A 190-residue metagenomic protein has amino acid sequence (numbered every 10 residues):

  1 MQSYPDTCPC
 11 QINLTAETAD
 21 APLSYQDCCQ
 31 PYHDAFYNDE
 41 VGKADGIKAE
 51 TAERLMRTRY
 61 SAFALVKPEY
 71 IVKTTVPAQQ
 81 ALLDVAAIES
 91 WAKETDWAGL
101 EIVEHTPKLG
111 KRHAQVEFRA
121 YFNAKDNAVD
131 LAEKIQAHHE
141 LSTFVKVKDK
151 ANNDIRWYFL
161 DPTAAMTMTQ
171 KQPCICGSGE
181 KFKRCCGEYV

Functional and structural regions predicted by a protein language model:
M1-T58: Short, low-complexity N-terminal intrinsically disordered segments enriched in polar/charged residues
S3-T18, Y158-A165, Q170-I175: Short, intrinsically disordered, charge-biased short linear motifs at domain edges
E17-D20, R112, V129-L131, D149-R156: Short, solvent-exposed loop/turn segments that connect beta-strands within catalytic domains and beta-strand-rich
D27-C29, K183-C186: Cysteine-centered loop/knuckle micro-motif
A35-S90: Core segments of small alpha/beta cavity-forming domains
A92-A137: Surface-exposed, charged secondary-structure patches
Q136-Q170, R184: Short beta-strand edge/turn micro-motifs at domain boundaries
P173, R184, Y189: Sequence context surrounding c-type heme c attachment/ligation sites in exported
